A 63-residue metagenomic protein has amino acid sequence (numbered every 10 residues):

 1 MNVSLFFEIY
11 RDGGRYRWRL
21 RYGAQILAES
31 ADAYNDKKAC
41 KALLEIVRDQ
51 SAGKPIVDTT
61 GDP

Functional and structural regions predicted by a protein language model:
M1-R15, E29-S30, I46-Q50, P55-D58 (+1 more regions): Short N-terminal "domain-start" leader segments that mark the transition from disordered tails or signal peptides into
G14-I26: Extracellular/lumenal glycan-associated surfaces
Q25-D36: A short, exposed loop/beta-hairpin motif centered on an aromatic-Gly-Thr core
A39: Residue-level recognition of oxygen-bearing side chains
